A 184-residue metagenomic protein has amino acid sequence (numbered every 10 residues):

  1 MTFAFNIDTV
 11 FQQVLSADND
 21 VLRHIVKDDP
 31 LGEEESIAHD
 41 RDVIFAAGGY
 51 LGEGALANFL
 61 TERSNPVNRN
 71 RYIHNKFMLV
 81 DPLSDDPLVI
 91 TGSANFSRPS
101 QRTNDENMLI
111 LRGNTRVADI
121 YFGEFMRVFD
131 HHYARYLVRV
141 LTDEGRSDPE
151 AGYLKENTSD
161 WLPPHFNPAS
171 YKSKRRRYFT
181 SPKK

Functional and structural regions predicted by a protein language model:
M1-F5: Structural motif
I7-K184: PLD/PLD-like phosphodiesterase catalytic module centered on the HKD motif
